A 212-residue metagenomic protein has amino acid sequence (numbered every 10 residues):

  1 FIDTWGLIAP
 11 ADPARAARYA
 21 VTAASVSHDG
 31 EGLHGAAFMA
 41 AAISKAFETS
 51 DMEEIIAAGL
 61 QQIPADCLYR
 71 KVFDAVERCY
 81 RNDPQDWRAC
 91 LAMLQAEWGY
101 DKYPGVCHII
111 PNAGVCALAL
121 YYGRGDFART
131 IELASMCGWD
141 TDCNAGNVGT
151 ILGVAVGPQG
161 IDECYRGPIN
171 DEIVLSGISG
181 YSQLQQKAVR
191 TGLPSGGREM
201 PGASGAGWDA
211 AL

Functional and structural regions predicted by a protein language model:
I2-P13, V21-V26, A40-G138: Accessory "access/gating" subregions that flank catalytic or transport cores
P13-A16, G160-D162: Short, well-structured active-site flanking segments
R15-A23, A36-A37, I169-D171: Short, conserved phosphate-binding/catalytic loop or strand-edge motifs used in phosphoryl-/nucleotidyl-transfer
H28, M39, A117-V189: Catalytic phosphate/nucleotide-handling subdomain of diverse soluble enzymes
F38, G59-Q62, V76-E77, I151 (+2 more regions): A glycine-rich phosphate-binding loop feature that marks nucleotide/adenosyl-phosphate handling sites
G177-L212: Catalytic cores of secreted or luminal carbohydrate-active enzymes
